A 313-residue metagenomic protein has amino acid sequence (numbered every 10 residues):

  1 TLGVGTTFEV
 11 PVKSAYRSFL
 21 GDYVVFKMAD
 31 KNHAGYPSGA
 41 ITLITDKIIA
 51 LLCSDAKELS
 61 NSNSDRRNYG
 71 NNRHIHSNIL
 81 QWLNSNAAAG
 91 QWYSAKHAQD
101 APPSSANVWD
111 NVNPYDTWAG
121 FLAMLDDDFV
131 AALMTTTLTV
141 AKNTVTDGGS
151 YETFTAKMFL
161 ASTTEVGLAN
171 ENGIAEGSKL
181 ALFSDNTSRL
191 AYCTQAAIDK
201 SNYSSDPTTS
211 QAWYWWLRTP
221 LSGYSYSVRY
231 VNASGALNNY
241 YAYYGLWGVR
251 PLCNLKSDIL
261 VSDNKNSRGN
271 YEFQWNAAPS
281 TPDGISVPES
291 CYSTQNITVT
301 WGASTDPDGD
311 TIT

Functional and structural regions predicted by a protein language model:
T1-A277: Collagenous Gly-X-Y triple-helix signature in extracellular proteins
W215-R218, Y292, W301: Tryptophan-centered motif/residue detector
R250, T298-W301: Beta-strand secondary-structure signal
A278-D283, I297: Proline-centered linker/hinge motifs at extracellular inter-domain junctions
P282-I285, S304: Generic beta-strand hydrophobic packing signal
E289-Q295: Short, solvent-exposed loop/linker segments at the N-terminal edge of repeated beta-sheet extracellular domains
W301-G309: Extracellular acidic, Ser/Thr/Pro-rich low-complexity tracts
T311-T313: Recognizes extended acidic, P/S/T-rich segments that occur within or adjacent to Ig-like beta-sandwich modules
